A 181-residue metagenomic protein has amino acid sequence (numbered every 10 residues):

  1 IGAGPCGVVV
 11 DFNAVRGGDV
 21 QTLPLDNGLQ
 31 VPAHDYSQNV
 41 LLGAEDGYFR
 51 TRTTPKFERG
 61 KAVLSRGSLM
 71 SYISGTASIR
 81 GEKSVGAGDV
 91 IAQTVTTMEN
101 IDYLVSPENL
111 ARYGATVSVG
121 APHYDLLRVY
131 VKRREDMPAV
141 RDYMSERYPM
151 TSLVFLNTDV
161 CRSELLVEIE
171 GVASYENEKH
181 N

Functional and structural regions predicted by a protein language model:
I1-Y103, P107-N181: N-terminal presequence-like segments and the immediate start of the first folded domain
